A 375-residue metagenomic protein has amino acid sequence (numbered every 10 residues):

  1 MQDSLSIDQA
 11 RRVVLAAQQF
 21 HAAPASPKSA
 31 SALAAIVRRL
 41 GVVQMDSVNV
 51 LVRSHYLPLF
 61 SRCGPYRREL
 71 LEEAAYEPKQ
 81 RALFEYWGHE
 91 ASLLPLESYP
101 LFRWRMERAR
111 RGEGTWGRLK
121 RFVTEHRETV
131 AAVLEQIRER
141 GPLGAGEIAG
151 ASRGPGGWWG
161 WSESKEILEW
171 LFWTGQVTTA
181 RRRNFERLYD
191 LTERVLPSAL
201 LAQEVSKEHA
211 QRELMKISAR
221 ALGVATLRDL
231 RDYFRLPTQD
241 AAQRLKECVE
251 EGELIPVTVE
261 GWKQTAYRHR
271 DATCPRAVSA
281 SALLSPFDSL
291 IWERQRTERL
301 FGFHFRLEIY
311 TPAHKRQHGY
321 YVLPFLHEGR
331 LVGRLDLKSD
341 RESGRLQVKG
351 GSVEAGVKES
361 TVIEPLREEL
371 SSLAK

Functional and structural regions predicted by a protein language model:
M1-K375: Long, charged, low-complexity, helical-prone intrinsically disordered regions
